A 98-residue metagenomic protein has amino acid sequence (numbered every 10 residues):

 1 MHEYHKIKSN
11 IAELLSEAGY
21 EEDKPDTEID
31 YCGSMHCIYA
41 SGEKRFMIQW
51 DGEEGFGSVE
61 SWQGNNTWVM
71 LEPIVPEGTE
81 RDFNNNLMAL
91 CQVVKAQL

Functional and structural regions predicted by a protein language model:
H2-E22: Amphipathic alpha-helical segments
K6, I11, D30, C37 (+4 more regions): Residue-level signal for the start and early helices of compact helical domains
A18-S61: Amphipathic, interaction-prone secondary-structure segments
K44-N85: Intrinsically disordered, low-complexity regulatory segments enriched in Ser/Thr/Pro and charged residues
V93-Q97: Well-ordered alpha/beta subsegment
